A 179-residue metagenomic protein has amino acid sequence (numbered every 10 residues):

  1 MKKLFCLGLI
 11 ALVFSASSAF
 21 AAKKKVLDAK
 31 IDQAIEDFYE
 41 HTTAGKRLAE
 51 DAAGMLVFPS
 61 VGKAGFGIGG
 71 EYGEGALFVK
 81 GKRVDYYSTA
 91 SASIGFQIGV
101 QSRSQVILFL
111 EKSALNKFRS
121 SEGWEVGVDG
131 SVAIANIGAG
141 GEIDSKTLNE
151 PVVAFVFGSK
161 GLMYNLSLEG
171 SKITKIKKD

Functional and structural regions predicted by a protein language model:
M1-L4: Positively charged n-region of N-terminal signal peptides that target proteins for export
L7-S15: Bacterial N-terminal signal peptides
S17-A21: Sec/Tat signal peptide C-region and signal peptidase I cleavage site
A22-D179: Small-residue-enriched, tightly packed secondary-structure blocks
